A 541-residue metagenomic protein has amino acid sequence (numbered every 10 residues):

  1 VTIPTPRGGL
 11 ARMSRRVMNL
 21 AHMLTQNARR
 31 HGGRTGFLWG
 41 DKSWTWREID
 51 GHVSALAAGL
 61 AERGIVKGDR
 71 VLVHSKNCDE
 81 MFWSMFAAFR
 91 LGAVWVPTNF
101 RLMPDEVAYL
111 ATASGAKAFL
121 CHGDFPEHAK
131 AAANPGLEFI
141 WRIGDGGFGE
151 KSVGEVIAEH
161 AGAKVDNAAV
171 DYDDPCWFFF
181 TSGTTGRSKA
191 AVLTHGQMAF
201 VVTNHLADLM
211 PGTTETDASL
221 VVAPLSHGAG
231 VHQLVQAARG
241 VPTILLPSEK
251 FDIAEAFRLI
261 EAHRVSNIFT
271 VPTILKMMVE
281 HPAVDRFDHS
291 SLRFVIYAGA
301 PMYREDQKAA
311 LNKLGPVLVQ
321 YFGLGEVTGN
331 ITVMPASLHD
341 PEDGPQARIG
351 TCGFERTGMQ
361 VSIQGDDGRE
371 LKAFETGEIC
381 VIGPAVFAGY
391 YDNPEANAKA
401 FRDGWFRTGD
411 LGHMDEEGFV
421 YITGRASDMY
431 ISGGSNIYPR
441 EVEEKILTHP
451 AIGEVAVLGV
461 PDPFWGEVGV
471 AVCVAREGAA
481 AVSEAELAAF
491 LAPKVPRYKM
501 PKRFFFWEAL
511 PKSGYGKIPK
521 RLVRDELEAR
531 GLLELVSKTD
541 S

Functional and structural regions predicted by a protein language model:
I3, D41, P126-Y172, R187 (+1 more regions): ANL superfamily adenylate-forming
R16, K42, A57-P104, V222 (+1 more regions): Conserved AMP-binding/adenylate-forming
G32-G33, A161-F180, R187, G212-A218 (+1 more regions): Conserved pre-ATP/AMP-binding loop-to-beta segment of ANL
T45-R47, C176-T203: Conserved AMP-binding A3 loop
E62-R63, R90-V156, E477: Structural core segment of the AMP-binding/adenylate-forming
L102, A108, F119-C121, I268 (+7 more regions): AMP-binding/adenylate-forming catalytic core of the ANL superfamily
A199-A218, S226-S266, H281: Conserved AMP-binding/adenylation subdomain of ANL enzymes
A238-V241, V265-F269, E280-A347, Q360 (+1 more regions): Gly/Ser/Thr-rich phosphate-binding loop
